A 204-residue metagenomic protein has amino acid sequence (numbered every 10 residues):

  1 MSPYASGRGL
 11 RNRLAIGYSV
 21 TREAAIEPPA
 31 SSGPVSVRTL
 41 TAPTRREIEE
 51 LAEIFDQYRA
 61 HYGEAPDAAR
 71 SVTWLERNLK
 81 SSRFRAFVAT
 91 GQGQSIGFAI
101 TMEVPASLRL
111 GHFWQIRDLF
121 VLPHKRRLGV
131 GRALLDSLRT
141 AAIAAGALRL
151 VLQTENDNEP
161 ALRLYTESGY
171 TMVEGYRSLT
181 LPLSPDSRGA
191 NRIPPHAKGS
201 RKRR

Functional and structural regions predicted by a protein language model:
Y4, L10-E49, D186-R204: Conserved N-terminal entry element of GNAT/NAT acetyltransferase domains
T39-G111, R117, L135-D136, A141 (+2 more regions): Acetyl-CoA-dependent GNAT
R117, L122, E155: Residue-level recognition of the GNAT/N-acetyltransferase active site
V121, R127-T140, R163, E167: Conserved acetyl-CoA-binding loop-helix of GNAT-fold acetyltransferases
R132, N156-G175: Conserved active-site alpha-helix within GNAT-family acetyltransferase domains
I143-Q153: Conserved GNAT acetyl-CoA-binding A-motif
L152-A161, T180-S184: Conserved beta-strand-loop-alpha-helix junction that forms the acyl-donor binding cleft
